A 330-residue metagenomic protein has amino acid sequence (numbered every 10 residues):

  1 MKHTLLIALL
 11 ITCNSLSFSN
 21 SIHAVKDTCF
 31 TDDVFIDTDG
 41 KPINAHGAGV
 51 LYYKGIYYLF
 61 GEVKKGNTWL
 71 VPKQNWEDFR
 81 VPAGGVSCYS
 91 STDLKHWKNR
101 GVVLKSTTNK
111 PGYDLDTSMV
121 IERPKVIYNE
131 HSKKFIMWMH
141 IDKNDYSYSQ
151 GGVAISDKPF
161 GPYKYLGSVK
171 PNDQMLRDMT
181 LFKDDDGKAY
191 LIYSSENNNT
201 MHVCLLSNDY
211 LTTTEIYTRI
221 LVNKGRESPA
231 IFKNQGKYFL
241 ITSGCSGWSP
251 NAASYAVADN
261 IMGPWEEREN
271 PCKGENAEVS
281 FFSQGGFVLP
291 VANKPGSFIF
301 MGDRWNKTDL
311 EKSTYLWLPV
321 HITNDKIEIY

Functional and structural regions predicted by a protein language model:
M1-A24: Bacterial Sec-dependent N-terminal signal peptides
F18-Y330: Carbohydrate-active catalytic/glycan-binding domains of CAZyme proteins, especially the secreted or lumenal ectodomains
